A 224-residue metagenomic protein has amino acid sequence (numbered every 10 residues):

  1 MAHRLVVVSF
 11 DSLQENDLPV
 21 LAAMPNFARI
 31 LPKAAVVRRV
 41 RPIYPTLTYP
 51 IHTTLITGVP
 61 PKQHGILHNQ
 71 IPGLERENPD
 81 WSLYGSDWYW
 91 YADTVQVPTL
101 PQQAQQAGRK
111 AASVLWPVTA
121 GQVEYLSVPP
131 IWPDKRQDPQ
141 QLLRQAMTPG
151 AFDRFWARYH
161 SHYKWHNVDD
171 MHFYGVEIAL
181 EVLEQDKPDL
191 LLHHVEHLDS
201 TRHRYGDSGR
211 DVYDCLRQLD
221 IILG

Functional and structural regions predicted by a protein language model:
M1-H3, V20, M171-H172, E181: N-terminal secretory/membrane-targeting segments
A2-N16, R29-L31, L55, A104 (+2 more regions): Beta-strand elements within well-structured catalytic alpha/beta cores of enzymes that handle phosphate/sulfate esters
F10-S12, V36-R38, T48-I51, R76-Y89: Glycine-/proline-rich flexible loop or hinge segments
L18-H64, A112: Short, structured active-site-proximal loop/turn typified by the sulfatase FGly-forming signature C/S-X-P-X-R
V20, D93-T94, H172-F173, L216-L219: A conditional alpha-helix N-cap/helix-loop micro-motif detector
A23, D207-Y213: Charged helix-capping and loop-helix junction motifs
M24-F27, V176, D220: Extracytoplasmic/secreted envelope proteins and their assembly/folding machinery, especially bacterial periplasmic
V59-G206: His/Asp/Glu-rich, glycine-adjacent segments that coordinate divalent cations and/or stabilize oxyanion chemistry on
